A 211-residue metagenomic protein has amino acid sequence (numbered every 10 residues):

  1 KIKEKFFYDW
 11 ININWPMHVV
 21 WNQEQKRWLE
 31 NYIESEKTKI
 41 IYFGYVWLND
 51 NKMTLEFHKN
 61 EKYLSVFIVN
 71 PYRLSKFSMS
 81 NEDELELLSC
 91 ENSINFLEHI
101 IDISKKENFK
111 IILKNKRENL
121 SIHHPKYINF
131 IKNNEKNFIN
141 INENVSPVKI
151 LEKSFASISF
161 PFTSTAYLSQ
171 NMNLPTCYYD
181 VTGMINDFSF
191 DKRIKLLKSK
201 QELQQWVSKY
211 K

Functional and structural regions predicted by a protein language model:
K1-W47, A166: Active-site and donor-binding regions of nucleotide-sugar-utilizing enzymes
F6-F7, V145-K149, E202: Short acidic active-site motifs
M17, Y63, F155-A156: Structural motif
E36-Y42, I128-N137, A156, P161-K211: Catalytic binding pocket for nucleotide-activated donors in carbohydrate/polymer assembly enzymes
I41-N129: Conserved catalytic-core segment of nucleotide-activated headgroup transferases in glycan assembly
I103, I150, L168: Hydrophobic/aromatic ligand-binding patch that stacks against planar heteroaromatic rings of cofactors or nucleotides
E143-S154, N171: Short acidic alpha-helix that forms the nucleotide-activated donor recognition element in Leloir-type transferases
